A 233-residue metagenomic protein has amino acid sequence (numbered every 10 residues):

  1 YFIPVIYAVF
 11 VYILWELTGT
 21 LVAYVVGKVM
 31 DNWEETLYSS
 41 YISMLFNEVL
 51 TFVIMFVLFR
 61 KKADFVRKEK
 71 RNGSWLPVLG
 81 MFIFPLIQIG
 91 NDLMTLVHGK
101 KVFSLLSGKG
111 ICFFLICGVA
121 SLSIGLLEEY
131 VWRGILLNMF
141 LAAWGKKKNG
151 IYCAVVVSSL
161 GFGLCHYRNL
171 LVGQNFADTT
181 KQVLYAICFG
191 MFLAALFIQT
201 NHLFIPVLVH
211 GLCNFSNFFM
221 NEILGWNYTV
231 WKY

Functional and structural regions predicted by a protein language model:
Y1-A8, G150: N-terminal membrane topogenic signal
I6-R60, R71-F82, F113-I116, A120 (+1 more regions): Alpha-helical transmembrane segments in multi-pass membrane proteins
A8, A154-G161, F204-N217: Central hydrophobic cores of alpha-helical transmembrane segments in multi-pass integral membrane proteins
F56-D64, A143, I198-Q199: Structural signal for the C-terminal ends of transmembrane alpha-helices and the immediately following loop
K68-G73, S104-L115, G145-K148: Helix-boundary and loop/linker segments of multi-pass membrane transporters
Y130-V157, N175, A195-H202: Membrane-interface helix/loop boundary segments of multi-pass membrane proteins
Q182-A195: Hydrophobic alpha-helical segments embedded in the membrane of multi-pass proteins
G211-Y233: C-terminal membrane module of polytopic membrane proteins
